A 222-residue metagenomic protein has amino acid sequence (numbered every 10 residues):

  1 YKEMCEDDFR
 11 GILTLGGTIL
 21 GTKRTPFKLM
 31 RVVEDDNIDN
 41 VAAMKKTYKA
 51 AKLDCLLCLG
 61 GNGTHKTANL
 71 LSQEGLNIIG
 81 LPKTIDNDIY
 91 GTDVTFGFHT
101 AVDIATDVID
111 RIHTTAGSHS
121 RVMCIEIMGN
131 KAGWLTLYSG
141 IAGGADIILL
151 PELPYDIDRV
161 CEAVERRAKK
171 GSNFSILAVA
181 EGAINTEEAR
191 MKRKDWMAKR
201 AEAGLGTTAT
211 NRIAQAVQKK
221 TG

Functional and structural regions predicted by a protein language model:
Y1-E6, E74-R111: Glycine/threonine-rich beta-strand-loop-alpha-helix active-site module that forms ligand/phosphate-binding
Y1-K49: Glycine-rich nucleotide/cofactor/substrate-binding loop typically near the N-terminus or early in the first domain
E3, G11-T14, T22, N87 (+5 more regions): Generic structural "secondary-structure junction" signal
D8, L13, K52-C55, I89 (+2 more regions): A residue-level detector for conformationally permissive "hinge/kink" positions
T14-M30, K83-D93, S118-S120, K194: Gly-rich Lys/Arg/Thr-decorated short loops/hinges at beta-loop-alpha junctions or inter-strand turns that position
L15-T18, L76-G80, A178: Short coil-to-beta-strand
G16, N40, M44, L53 (+2 more regions): Generic hydrophobic, aliphatic-rich segments that mediate packing or membrane embedding
T47, C55-G60, K66-L70, N77 (+2 more regions): Accessory alpha-helical/coil subdomains and C-terminal extensions that flank or cap enzyme catalytic cores
